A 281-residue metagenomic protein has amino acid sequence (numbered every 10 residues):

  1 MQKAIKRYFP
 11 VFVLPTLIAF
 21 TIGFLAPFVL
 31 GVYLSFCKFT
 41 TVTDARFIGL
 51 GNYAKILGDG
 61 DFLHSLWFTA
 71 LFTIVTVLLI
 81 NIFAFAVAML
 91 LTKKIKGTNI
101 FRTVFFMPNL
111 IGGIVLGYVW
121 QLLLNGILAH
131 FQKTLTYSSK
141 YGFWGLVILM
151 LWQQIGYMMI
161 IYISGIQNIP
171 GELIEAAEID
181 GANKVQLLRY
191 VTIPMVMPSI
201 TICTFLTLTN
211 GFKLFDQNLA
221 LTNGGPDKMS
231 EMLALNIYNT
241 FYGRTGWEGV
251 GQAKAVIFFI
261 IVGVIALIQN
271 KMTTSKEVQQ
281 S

Functional and structural regions predicted by a protein language model:
Q2-S281: A structural signal for multi-pass alpha-helical bundles of membrane permease subunits that mediate small-molecule
